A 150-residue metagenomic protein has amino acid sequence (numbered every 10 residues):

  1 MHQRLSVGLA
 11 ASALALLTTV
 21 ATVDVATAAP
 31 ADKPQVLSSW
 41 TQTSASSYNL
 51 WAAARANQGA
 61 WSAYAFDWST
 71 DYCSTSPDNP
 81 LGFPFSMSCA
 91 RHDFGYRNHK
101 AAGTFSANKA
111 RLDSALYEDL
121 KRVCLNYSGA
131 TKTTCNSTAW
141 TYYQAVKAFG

Functional and structural regions predicted by a protein language model:
H2-G8, T19-G150: Extended terminal accessory/targeting regions
A10-L16: Hydrophobic helical h-region of N-terminal Sec-dependent signal peptides in bacterial secretory/periplasmic proteins
